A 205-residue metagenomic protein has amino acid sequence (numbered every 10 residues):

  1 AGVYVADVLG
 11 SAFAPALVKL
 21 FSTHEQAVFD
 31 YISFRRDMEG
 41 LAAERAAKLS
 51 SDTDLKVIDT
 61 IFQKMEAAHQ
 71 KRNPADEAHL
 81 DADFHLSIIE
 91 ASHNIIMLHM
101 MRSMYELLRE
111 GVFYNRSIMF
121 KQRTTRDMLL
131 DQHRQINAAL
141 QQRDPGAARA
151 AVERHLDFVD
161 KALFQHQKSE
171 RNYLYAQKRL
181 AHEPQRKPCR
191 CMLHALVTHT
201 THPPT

Functional and structural regions predicted by a protein language model:
A1-M38, E44, K48, E170-R171 (+2 more regions): Short linear motifs at protein or domain termini
Y31-Y114, Q132-A138, A147-K161, H166: Conserved amphipathic alpha-helical segments that form helical-bundle/coiled-coil interaction surfaces
N115-M119: Extended hydrophobic/aromatic segments used for targeting, binding, or gating
K121-T125: Solvent-exposed loop and edge beta-strand segments that line ligand/cofactor-binding and catalytic clefts
P145-T205: C-terminal effector-binding regulatory domain of bacterial HTH transcription factors
